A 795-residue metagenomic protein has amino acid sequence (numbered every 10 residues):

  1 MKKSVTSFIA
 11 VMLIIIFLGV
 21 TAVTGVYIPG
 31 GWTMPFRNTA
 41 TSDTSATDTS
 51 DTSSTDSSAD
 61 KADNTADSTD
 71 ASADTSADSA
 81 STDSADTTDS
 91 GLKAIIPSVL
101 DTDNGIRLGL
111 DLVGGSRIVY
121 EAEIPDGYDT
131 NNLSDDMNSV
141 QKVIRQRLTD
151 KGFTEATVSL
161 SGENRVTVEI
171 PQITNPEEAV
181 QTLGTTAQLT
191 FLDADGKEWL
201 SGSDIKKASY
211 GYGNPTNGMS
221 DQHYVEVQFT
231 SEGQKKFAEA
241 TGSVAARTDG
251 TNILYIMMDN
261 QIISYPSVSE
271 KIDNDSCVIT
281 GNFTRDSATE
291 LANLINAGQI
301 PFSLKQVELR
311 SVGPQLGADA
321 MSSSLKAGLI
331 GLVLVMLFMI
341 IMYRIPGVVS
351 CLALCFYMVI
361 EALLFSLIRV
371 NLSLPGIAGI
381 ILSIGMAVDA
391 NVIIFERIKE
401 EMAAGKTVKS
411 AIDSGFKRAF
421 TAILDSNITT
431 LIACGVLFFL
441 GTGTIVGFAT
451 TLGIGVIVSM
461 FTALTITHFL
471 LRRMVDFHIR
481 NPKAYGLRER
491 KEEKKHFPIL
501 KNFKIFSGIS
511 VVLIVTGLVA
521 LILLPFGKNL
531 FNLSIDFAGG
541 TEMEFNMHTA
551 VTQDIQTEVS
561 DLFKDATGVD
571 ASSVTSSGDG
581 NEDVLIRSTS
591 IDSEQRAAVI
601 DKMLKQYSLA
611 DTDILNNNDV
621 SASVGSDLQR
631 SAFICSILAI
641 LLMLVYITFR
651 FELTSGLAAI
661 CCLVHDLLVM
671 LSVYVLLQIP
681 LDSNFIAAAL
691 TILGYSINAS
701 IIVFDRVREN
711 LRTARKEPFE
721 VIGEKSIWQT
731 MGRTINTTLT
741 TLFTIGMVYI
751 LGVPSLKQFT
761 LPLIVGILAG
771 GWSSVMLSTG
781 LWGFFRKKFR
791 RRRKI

Functional and structural regions predicted by a protein language model:
M1-I795: A structural signal for conserved, well-ordered secondary-structure elements that form binding/interaction cores
